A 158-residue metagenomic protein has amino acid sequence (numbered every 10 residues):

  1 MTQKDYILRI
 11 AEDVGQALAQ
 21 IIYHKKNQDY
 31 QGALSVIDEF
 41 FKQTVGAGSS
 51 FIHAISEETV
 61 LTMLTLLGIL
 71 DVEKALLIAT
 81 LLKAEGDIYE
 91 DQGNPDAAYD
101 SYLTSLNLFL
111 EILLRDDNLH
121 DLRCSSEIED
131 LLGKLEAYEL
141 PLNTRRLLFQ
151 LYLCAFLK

Functional and structural regions predicted by a protein language model:
M1-Q92, Y99-L113, R123, D130-E139 (+1 more regions): N-terminal alpha-helical interaction modules that lie
R146-K158: Extended alpha-helical scaffolding segments
